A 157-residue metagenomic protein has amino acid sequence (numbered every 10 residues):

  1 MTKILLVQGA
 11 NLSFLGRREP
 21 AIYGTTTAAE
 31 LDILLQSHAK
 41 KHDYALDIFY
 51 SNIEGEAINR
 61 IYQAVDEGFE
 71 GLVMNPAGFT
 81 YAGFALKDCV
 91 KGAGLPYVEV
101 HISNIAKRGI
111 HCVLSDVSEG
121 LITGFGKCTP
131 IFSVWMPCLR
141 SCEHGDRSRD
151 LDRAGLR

Functional and structural regions predicted by a protein language model:
M1-I4: Extreme N-terminal starter segment of soluble prokaryotic enzymes
A10-L12, A77-T80, S103-I105: Short glycine-rich anion-binding loops that position phosphate/pyrophosphate groups of nucleotides and phosphorylated
L15-A29: Glycine- and acidic-residue-enriched helix-capping/strand-helix junction motifs
A45-G55: Short beta->alpha junction loops
Q63, A82-L95: Short Gly/Thr/Asp-enriched flexible loops that form oxyanion-binding sites at enzyme active sites
A64-L72: Short acidic/histidine-rich motifs immediately flanking catalytic phosphotransfer sites in two-component signaling
V90-R108: Short, acidic/small-residue loops that bind anionic groups at enzyme active sites
A106-R147, L151: Short, glycine-/small-residue-rich phosphate/pyrophosphate-handling segment
